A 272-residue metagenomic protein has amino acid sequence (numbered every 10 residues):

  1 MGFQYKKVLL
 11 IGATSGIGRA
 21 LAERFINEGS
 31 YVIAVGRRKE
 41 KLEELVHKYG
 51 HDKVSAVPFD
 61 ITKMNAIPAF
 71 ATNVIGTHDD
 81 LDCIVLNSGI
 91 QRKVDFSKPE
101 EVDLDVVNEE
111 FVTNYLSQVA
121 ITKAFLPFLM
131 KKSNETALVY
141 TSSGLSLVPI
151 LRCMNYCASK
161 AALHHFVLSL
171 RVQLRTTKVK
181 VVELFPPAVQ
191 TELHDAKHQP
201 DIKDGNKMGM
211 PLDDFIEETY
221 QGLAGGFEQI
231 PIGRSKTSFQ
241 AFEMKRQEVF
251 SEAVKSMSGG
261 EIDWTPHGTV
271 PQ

Functional and structural regions predicted by a protein language model:
T14-S15: Conserved glycine-rich cofactor-binding loop
E28-E44: Conserved glycine-rich Rossmann-like NAD(P)H-binding loop of the short-chain dehydrogenase/reductase
Y49-N65: Rossmann-fold cofactor-recognition segment
P68, I75, I90-N108, R152: Conserved mid-core segment of classical short-chain dehydrogenase/reductases
T122, S159: Active-site helix of classical SDR
S143: Residue(s) in the substrate-gating loop at a strand-loop-helix junction that position the organic substrate next
H165, R171-R234: SDR active-site lid
